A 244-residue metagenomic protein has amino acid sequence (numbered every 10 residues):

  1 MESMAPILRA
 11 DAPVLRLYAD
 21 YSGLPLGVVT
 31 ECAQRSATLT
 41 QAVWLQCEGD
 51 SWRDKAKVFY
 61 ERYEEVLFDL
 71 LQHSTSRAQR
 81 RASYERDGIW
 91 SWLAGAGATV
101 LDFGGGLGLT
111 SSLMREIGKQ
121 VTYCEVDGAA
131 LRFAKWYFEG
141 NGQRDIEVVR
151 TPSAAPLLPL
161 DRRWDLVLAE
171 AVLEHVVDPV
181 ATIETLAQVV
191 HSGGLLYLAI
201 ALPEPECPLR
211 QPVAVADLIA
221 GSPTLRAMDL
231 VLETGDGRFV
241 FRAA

Functional and structural regions predicted by a protein language model:
M1-D161, I183, A199, R210-A243: Conserved N-terminal segment of class I S-adenosyl-L-methionine
L168: A conserved beta-strand element that flanks and buttresses the S-adenosyl-L-methionine
V172: Hydrophobic adenine-recognition pocket in adenosine-nucleotide-binding enzymes
V176-L186: A short, conserved alpha-helix within the catalytic core of class I
Q188-V190: Conserved helix-to-beta-strand junction in the class I
G193-A201: Conserved beta-strand signature within the Rossmann-like core of class I S-adenosyl-L-methionine
E204-E206: Feature marks short, surface-exposed loop/turn motifs that line or immediately flank catalytic pockets and channel
